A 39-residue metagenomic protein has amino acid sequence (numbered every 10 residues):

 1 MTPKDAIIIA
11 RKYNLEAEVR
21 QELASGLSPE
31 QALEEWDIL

Functional and structural regions predicted by a protein language model:
M1-E16: N-terminal acidic leader/helix
K12-L39: Short, charge-rich amphipathic interface segments used for partner binding and complex assembly
